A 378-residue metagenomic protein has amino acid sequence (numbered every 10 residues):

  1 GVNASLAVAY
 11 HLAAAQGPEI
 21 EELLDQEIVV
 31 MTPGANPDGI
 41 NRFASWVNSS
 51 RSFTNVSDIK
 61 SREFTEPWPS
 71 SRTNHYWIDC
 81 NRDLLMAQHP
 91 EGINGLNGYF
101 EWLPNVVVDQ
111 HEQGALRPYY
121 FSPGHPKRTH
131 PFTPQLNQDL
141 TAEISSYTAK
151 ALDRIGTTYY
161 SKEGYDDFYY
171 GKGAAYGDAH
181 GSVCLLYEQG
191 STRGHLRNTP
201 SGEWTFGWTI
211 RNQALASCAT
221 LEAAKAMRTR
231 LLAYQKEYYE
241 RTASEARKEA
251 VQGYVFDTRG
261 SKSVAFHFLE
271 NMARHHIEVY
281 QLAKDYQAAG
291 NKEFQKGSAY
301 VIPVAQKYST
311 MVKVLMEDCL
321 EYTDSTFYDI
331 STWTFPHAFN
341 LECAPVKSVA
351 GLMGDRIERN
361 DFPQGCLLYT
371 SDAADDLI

Functional and structural regions predicted by a protein language model:
G1-N3, V8-I28, Y76, R82-D83 (+7 more regions): Intrinsic-disorder/low-complexity accessory segments
L24-F43, A305: Short, conserved secondary-structure transition motifs
I40-N41, L116-P118: Short catalytic/ligand-binding loop motif for oxyanion handling, primarily in non-cytosolic enzymes, centered on
F43-V56: Aromatic- and acidic-residue-enriched segments that line the glycan-binding/catalytic groove of carbohydrate-active
S61-I78: Aromatic- and acidic-residue-enriched carbohydrate-binding clefts of CAZyme catalytic domains
E112: Detector for the c-type heme attachment site
D372-I378: A short, hydrophobic C-terminal helix/tail in secreted or cell-surface proteins
